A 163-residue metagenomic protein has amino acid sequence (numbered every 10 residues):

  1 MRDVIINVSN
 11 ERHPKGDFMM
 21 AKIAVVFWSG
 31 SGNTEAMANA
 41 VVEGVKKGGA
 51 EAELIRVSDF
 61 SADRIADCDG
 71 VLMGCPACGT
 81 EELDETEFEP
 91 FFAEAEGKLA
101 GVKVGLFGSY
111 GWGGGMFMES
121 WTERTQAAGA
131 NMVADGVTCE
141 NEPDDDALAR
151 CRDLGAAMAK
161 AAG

Functional and structural regions predicted by a protein language model:
V4-M19: Short, Lys/Arg-enriched N-terminal segments with co-localized hydrophobic residues within the first ~10-30 amino acids
A21-I23, N33-A36, A40-V57, D63 (+1 more regions): FMN-binding flavodoxin-like domain, especially the glycine-rich phosphate-binding loop
F27-S31: Aromatic-flanked redox-active Cys/Sec active sites in thiol-based oxidoreductases, especially the WC-centered
